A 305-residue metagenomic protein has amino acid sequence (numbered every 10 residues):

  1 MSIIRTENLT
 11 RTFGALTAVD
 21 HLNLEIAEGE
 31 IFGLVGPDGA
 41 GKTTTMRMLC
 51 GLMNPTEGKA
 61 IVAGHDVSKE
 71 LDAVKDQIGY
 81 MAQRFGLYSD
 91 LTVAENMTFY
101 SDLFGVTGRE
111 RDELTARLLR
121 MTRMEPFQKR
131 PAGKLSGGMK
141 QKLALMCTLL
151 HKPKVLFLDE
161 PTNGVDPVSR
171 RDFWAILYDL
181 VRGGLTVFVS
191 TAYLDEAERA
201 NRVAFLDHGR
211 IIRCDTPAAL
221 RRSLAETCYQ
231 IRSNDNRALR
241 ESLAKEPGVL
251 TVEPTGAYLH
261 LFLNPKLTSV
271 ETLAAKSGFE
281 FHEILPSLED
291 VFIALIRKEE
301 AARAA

Functional and structural regions predicted by a protein language model:
G58-K69, A73-V74: Conserved ABC transporter NBD signature motif
D90, P131-L135: Conserved ABC ATPase signature
T98, D102-G105, R109-F127: Conserved ABC ATPase "signature" region
K152: Conserved catalytic motifs of ABC-family nucleotide-binding domains
L156-E160: Catalytic Walker B motif of ABC-type/P-loop ATPase nucleotide-binding domains
A225-A305: Short, charged/small-residue-rich alpha-helical element at the C-terminal edge of ABC transporter nucleotide-binding
